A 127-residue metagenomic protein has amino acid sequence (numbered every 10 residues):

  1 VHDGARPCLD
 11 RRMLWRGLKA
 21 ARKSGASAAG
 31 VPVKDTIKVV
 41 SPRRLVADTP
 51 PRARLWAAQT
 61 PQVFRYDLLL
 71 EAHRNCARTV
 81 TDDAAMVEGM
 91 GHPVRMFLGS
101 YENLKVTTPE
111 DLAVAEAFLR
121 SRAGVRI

Functional and structural regions predicted by a protein language model:
V1-A5: Short beta-strand-to-loop acidic/aromatic patch adjacent to the donor-nucleotide binding site
P7, D35, E102, D111: Short, flexible micro-motifs
C8-F97, I127: Conserved core of the sugar-phosphate nucleotidyltransferase
D82-A84, Y101, D111-I127: SAM-dependent methyltransferases
